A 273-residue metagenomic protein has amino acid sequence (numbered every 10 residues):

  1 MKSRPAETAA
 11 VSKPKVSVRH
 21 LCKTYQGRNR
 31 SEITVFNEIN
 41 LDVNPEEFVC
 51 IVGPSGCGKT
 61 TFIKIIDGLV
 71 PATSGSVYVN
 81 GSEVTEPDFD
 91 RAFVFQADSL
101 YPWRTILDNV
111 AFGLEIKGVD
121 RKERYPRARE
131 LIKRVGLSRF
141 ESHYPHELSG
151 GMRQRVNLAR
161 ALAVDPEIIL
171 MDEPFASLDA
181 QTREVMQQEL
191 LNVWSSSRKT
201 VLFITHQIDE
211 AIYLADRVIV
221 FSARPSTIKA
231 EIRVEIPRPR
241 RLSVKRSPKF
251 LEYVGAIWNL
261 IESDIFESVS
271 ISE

Functional and structural regions predicted by a protein language model:
V52-P54: The feature captures the beta-strand-to-loop junction immediately N-terminal to the Walker
D67: Helix-to-loop junction immediately C-terminal to a conserved catalytic motif
G75-P87: Conserved ABC transporter NBD signature motif
R104-A111: Short coil-to-helix segment of the ABC ATPase nucleotide-binding domain corresponding to the Q-loop/switch region
A111, E115, K122-R139, N192: Conserved ABC ATPase "signature" region
H143-H146, V164: Conserved signature/switch motifs of ABC ATPase nucleotide-binding domains
I169-D172: Catalytic Walker B motif of ABC-type/P-loop ATPase nucleotide-binding domains
